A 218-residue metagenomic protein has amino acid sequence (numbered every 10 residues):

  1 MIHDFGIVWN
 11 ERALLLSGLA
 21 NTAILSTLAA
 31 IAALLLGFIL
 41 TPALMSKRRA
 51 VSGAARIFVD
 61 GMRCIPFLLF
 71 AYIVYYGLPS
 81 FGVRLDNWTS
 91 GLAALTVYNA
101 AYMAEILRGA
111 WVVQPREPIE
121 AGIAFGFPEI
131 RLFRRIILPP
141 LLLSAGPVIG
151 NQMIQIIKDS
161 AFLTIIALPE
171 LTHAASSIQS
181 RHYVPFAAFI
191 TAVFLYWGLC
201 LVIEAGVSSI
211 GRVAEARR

Functional and structural regions predicted by a protein language model:
M1-R218: Transmembrane alpha-helices and adjacent helix-loop boundaries
